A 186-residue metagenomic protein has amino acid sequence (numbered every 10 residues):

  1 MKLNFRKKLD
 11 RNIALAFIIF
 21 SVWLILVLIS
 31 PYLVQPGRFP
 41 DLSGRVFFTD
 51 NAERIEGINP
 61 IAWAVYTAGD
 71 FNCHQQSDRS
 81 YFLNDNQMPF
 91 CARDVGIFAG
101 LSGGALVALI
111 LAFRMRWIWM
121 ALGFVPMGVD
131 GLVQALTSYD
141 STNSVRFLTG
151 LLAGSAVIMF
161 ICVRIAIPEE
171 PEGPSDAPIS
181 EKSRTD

Functional and structural regions predicted by a protein language model:
M1-K8: Cytosolic juxtamembrane amphipathic/interface segments immediately preceding and feeding into a transmembrane helix
R11-A52: N-terminal signal-anchor transmembrane alpha helix
L24-I29, G123-A135: Aromatic-anchored segments of alpha-helical transmembrane domains
V34-P40, R79-M88, V129-A153: Interfacial helix-loop-helix junctions of multi-pass membrane proteins
G37-M88: Extracytosolic (periplasmic/ER-lumenal) interhelical loops and adjacent juxtamembrane/interface segments of multi-pass
V46-F47, E170-D186: Short, highly charged, low-complexity non-transmembrane loops/tails of multi-pass membrane proteins
D94-F113, A156-R164: Membrane-interfacial alpha-helical segments at the cytosolic side of multi-pass membrane proteins
M115-G123: Membrane-interfacial loop-to-transmembrane alpha-helix junctions, especially the N-terminal start
